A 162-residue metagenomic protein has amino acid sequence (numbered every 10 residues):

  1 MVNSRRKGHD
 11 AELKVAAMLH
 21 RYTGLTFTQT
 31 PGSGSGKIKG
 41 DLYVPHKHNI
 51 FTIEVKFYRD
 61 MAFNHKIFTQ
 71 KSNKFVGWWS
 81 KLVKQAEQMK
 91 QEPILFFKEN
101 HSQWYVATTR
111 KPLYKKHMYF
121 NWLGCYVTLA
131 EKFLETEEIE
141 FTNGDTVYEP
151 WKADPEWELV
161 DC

Functional and structural regions predicted by a protein language model:
M1-C162: Catalytic phosphate/metal-binding cores of nucleic-acid and nucleotide-processing enzymes, i.e., regions that mediate
